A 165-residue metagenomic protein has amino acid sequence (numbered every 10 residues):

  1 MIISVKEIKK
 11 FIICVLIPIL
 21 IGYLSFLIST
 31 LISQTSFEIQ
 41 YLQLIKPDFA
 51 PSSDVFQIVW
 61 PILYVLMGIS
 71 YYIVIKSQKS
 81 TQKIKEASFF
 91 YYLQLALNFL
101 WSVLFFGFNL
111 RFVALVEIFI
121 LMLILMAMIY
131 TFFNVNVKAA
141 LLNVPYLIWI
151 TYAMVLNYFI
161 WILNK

Functional and structural regions predicted by a protein language model:
I2-K6, I75-K85, F133-L141: Membrane-interface helix-boundary motifs at transmembrane edges
I2-T30: N-terminal signal-anchor transmembrane alpha helix
F37-A50: Perimembrane loop-to-helix junctions flanking transmembrane segments
P47-V65: Interfacial helix-start motif at the membrane-water boundary
W60-Y72, Q94-L97, L121: Core segments of transmembrane alpha-helices that mediate helix-helix packing or line hydrophobic substrate/ligand
W101-V113, W161-K165: Membrane-interface helix caps and helix-loop-helix hairpins in membrane proteins
G107-I120, L141-L142: Non-cytosolic membrane-interface motifs at loop->transmembrane helix junctions
T131-K165: Terminal transmembrane helical module of multi-pass membrane proteins
